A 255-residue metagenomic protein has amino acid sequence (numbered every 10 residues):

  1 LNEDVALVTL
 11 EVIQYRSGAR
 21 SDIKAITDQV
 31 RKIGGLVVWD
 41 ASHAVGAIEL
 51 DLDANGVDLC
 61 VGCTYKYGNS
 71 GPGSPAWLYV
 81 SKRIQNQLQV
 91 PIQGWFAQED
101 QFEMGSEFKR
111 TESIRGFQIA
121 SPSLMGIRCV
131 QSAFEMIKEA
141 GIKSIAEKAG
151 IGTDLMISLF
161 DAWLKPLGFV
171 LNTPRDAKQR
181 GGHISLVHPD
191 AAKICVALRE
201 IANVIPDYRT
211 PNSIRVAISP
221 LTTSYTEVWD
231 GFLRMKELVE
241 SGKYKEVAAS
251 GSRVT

Functional and structural regions predicted by a protein language model:
L1-S42, G46, Y67: Active-site phosphate-binding strand-loop segment of PLP-dependent enzymes
S21-D28, K32, I151, L155 (+2 more regions): Alpha-helical scaffolding segments of alpha/beta enzyme cores, especially the outer helices of TIM-barrel or partial
V38-D40, V61, Q89, D207: Structural detector of well-ordered beta-strand residues that form the stable sheet scaffold of enzyme domains
G56-M104: Active-site PLP attachment segment
D100-D161: Structural motif of enzymes handling amino- and sulfur-group chemistry
G150-I201, I218: Conserved PLP-binding catalytic core of the aspartate aminotransferase-like
A197-T255: PLP-dependent enzyme catalytic core of the Aspartate aminotransferase-like
